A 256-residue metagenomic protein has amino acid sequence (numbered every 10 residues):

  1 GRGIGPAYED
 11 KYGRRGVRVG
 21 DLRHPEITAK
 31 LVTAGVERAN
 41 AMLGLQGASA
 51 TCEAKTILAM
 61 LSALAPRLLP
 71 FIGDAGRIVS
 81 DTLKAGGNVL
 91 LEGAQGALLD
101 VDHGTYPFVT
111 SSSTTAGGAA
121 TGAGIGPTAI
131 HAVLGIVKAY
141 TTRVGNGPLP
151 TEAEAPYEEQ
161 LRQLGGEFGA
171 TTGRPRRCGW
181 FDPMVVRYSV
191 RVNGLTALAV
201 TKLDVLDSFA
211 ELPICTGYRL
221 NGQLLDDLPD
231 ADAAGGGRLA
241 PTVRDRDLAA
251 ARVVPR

Functional and structural regions predicted by a protein language model:
G1-R256: Non-transmembrane, aqueous-exposed alpha-helical and coiled segments at domain scale
